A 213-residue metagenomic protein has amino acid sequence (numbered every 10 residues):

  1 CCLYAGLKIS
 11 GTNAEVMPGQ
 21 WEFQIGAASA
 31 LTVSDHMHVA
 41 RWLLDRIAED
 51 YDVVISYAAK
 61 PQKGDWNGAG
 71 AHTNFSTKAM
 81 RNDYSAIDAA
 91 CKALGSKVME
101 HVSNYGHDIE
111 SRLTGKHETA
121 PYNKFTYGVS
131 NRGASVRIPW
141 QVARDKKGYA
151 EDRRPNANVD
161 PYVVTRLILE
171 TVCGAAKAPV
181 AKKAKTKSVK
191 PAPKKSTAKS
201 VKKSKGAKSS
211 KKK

Functional and structural regions predicted by a protein language model:
C1-K190, K205-K208, K213: Glycine-rich, acidic/polar active-site loops that bind/position phosphate-bearing ligands
K195-A198, A207: Compositionally biased, intrinsically disordered low-complexity regions
